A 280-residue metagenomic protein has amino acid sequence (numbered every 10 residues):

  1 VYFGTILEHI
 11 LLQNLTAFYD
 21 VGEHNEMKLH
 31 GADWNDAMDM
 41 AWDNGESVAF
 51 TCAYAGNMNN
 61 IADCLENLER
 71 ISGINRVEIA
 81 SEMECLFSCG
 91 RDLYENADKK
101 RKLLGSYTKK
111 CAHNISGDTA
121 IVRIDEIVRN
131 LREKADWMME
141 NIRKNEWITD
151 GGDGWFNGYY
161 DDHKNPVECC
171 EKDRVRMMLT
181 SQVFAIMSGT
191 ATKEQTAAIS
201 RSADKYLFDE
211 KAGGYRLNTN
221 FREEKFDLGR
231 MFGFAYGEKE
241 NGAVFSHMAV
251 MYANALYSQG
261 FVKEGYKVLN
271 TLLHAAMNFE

Functional and structural regions predicted by a protein language model:
V1-E280: Acidic, mature catalytic/reactive cores of soluble proteins
